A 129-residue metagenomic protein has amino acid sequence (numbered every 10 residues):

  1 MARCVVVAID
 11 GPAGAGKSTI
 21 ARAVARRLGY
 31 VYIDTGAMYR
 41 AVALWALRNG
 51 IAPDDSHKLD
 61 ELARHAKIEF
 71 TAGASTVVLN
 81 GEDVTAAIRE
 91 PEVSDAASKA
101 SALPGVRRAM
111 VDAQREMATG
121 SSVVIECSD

Functional and structural regions predicted by a protein language model:
M1-C4: Phosphate-binding P-loop
V7-I9: Hydrophobic anchor at the beta1->P-loop junction of P-loop NTPases
G14: Walker A (P-loop) phosphate-binding loop of P-loop NTPases
K17: Conserved lysine of the Walker
I20: Hydrophobic positions on the alpha1 helix immediately C-terminal to the Walker A/P-loop
A37-V123: ATP-dependent small-molecule kinase phosphotransfer cores that center on conserved nucleotide phosphate-binding segments
V123-D129: Switch II (G3) loop of P-loop NTPases
